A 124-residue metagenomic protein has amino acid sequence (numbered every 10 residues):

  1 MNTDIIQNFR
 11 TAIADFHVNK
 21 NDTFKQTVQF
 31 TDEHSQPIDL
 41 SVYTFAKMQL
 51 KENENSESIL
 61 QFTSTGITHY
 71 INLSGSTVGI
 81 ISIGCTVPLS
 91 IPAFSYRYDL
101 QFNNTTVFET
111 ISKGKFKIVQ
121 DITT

Functional and structural regions predicted by a protein language model:
M1-T124: Contiguous segments within soluble domain cores/interaction surfaces
